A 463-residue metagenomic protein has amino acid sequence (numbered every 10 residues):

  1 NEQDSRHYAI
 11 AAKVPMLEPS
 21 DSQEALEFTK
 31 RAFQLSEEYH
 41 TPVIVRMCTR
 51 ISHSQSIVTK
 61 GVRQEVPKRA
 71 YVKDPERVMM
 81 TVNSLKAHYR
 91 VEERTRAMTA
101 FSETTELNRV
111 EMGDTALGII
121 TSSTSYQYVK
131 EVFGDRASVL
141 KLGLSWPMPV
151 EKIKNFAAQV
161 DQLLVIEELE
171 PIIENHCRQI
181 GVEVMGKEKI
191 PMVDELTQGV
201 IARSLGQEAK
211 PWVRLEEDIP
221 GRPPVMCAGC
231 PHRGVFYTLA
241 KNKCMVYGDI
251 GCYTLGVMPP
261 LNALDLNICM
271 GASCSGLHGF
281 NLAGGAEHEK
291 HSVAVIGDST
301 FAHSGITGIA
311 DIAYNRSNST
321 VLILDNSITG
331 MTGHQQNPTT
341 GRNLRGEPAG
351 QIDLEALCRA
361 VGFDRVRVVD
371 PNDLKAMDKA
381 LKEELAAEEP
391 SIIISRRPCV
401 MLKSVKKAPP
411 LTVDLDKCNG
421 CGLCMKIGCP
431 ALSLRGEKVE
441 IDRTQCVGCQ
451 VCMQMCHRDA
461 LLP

Functional and structural regions predicted by a protein language model:
N1-P42, C48, V82, K290 (+1 more regions): Conserved thiamine diphosphate
N1-Q3, S122-S125, D249-C252, D325-I328: Short glycine-enriched loops at secondary-structure junctions
N1-S5, Q127-V129, M148-K152, I173 (+2 more regions): Short, glycine/polar-rich helix-capping loops at beta-to-alpha or helix-loop-helix junctions that flank or form
Q3-H7, T59-Q64, D135-R136, Q179-G181 (+4 more regions): Short secondary-structure boundary/capping segments
S5, K243-M258: Acidic-glycine-rich active-site phosphate/pyrophosphate-binding loop
I10-E18, I219-G221, T254-N267, A286-S292 (+1 more regions): Glycine/charged-rich beta-loop-alpha catalytic/anionic-binding loops adjacent to active sites
P19-M226, P231-V235, A240-C244, G248 (+5 more regions): Flexible, low-complexity linker and terminal segments
V257-I394, V405: Thiamine diphosphate
